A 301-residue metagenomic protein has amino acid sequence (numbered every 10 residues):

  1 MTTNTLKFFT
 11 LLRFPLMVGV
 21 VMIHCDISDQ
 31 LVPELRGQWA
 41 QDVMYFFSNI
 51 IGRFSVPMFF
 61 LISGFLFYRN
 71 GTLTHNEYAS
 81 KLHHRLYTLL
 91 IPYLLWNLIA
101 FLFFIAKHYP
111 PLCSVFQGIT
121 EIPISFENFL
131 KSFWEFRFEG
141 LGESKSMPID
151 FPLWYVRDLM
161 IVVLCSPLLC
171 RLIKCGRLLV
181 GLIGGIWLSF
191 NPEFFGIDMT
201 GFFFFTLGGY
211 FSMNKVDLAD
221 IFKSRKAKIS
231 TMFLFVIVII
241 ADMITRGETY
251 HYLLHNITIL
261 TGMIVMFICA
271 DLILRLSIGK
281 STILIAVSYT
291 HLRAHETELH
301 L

Functional and structural regions predicted by a protein language model:
M1-L12, I173: N-terminal membrane topogenic signal
N4, D29, P167-G176, L207-Y289: Alpha-helical transmembrane segments in multi-pass integral membrane proteins
K7, M44-P57, G142-R157, S189-L207 (+2 more regions): Interfacial loop-to-helix transition and helix-capping segments at the boundaries of transmembrane helices
K7-N70, L89-N97: Functionally critical transmembrane alpha-helices in membrane proteins and complexes, commonly lining
G52-R85, L94-C113, D271-S277: Juxtamembrane transmembrane-helix termini
L89-M160: Membrane-interface helix-loop-helix regions
L159-S166, G181-S189, V236-I237: Hydrophobic, membrane-inserted alpha-helices
T290-T297: Conserved small/polar residues in nucleotide/adenosyl-binding loops
